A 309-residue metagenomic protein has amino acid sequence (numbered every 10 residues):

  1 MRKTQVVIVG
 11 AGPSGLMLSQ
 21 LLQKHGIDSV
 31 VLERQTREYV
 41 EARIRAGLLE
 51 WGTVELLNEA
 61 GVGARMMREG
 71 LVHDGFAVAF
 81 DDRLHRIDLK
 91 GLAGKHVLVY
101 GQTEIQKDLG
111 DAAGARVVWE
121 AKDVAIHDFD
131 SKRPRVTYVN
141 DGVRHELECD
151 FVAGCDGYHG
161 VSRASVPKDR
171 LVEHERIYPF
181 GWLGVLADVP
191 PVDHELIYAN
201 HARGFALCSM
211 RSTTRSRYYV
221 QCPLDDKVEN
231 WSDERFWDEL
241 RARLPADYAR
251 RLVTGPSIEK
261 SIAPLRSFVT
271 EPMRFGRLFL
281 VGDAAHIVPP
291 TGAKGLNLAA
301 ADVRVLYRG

Functional and structural regions predicted by a protein language model:
R2-V6: Extreme N-terminal starter segment of soluble prokaryotic enzymes
V9-K24, D28, L109, E259-G309: Conserved mid-domain beta->alpha element of the FAD-binding
Q23-I44: Glycine-rich FAD pyrophosphate-binding loop
V31-L32, G154, A199, V281: Generic enzyme active-site microenvironment
Y39, D156-G157, V288: Glycine-rich, N-terminal phosphate-binding loop of Rossmann-like dinucleotide-binding domains
A42-R45, E50-A112, H127-D130: Active-site-adjacent segment of FAD-dependent monooxygenases/related oxidoreductases
A115, W119-A125, S131-L265, T270: Conserved FAD-binding catalytic core of PHBH/FMO-like flavoproteins
